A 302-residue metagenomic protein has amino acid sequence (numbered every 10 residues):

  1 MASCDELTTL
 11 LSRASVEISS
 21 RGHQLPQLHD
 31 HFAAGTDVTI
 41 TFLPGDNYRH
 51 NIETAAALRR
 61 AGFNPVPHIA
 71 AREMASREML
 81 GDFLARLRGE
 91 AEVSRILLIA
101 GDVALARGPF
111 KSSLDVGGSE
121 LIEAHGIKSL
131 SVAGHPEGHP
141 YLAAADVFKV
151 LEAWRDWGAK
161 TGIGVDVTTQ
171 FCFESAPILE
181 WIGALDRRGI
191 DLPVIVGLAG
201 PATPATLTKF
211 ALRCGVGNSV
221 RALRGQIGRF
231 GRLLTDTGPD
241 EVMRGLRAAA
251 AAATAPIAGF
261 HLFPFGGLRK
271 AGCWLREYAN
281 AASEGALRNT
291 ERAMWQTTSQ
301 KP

Functional and structural regions predicted by a protein language model:
A2-D156, G267: Active-site beta->alpha loop and helix N-cap motifs at the rims of alpha/beta catalytic domains
V16-G22, I99, S112-E137, F148-E152 (+3 more regions): Active-site pocket-lining/capping segments in soluble small-molecule metabolic enzymes
E17, L43, R72, A143 (+5 more regions): Glycine- and other small-residue-rich loops at beta-strand/loop junctions that grip anionic moieties
A57-R60, L84-G89, D156, K160 (+2 more regions): Short, surface-exposed basic-aromatic patches at helix termini and helix-loop junctions that form
P67, W154, I163, V196 (+2 more regions): Conserved, mostly hydrophobic/aromatic
G108-P109, L142-A144, L179-E180, A205-C214 (+1 more regions): Short, well-ordered secondary-structure micro-motifs
A145-K160, G164-I182, D186: Hydrophobic, aromatic-enriched interface-forming segments
L262-K270: A short, acidic, flexible beta-alpha connecting loop/helix-capping segment that sits on the rim of active
